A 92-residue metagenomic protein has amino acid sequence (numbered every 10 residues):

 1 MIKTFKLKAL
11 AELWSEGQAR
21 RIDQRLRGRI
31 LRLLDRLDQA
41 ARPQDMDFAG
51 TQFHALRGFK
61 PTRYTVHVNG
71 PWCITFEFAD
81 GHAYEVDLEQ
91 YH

Functional and structural regions predicted by a protein language model:
M1-L33: Arg/Lys-rich, positively charged N-terminal/basic patches that mediate binding to nucleic acids
K6, A49-Q52, D87: A secondary-structure boundary/capping signal
D23-A49: Short, solvent-exposed, low-complexity loop/linker segments
A41-Y64: A short, surface-exposed loop/turn module that caps and links secondary-structure elements
T65-H92: Enriched for short, Lys/Arg-rich terminal
